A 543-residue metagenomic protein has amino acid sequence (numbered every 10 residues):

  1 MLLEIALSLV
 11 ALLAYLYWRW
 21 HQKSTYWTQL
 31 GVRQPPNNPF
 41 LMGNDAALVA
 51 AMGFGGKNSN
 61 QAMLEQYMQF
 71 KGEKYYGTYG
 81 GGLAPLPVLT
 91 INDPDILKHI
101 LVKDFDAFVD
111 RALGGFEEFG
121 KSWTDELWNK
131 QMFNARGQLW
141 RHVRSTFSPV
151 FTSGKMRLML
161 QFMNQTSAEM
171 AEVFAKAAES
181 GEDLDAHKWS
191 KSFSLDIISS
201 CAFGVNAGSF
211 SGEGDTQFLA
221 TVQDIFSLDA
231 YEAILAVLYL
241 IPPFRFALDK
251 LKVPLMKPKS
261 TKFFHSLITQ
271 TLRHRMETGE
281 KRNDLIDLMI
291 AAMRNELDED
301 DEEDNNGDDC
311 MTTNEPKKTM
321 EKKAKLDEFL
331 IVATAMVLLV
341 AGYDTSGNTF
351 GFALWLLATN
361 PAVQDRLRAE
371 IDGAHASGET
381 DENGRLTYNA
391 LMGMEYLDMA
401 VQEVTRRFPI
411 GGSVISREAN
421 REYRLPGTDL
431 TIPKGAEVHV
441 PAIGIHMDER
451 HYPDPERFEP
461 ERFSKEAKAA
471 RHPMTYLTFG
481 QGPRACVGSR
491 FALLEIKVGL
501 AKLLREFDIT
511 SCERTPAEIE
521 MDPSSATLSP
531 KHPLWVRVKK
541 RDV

Functional and structural regions predicted by a protein language model:
L2, T527-V543: C-terminal helix/juxtamembrane-tail motif
L2-W128, Q138, H142, F162-V173 (+4 more regions): N-terminal membrane-proximal hinge/A-helix region immediately C-terminal to the signal-anchor transmembrane segment
A50-K71, N383-G427, E449: Conserved cytochrome P450 K-helix E-x-x-R motif and the immediately C-terminal K′/meander segment
D106, N420, V440-A467: Conserved cytochrome P450 K-helix/beta-meander segment immediately N-terminal to the heme-binding cysteine loop
D110-T124, L158-F350: Cytochrome P450 heme-thiolate monooxygenase catalytic core
T345-A358, G499: Short, small-residue alpha-helix embedded
P361-Q364, S489-T527: Cytochrome P450 heme-binding "Cys pocket" and the immediately downstream C-terminal segment
L367, V404, G435, F458 (+3 more regions): Hydrophobic, well-ordered secondary-structure elements that form the walls of internal hydrophobic environments
